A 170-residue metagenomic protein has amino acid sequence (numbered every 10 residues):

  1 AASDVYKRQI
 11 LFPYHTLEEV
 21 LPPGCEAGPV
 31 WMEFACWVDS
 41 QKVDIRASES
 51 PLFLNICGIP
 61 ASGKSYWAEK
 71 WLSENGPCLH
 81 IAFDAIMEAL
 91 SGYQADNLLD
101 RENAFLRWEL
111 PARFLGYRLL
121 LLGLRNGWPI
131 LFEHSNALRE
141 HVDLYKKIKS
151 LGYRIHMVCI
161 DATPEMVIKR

Functional and structural regions predicted by a protein language model:
A1-Y6: Short, small-residue-biased leader/transition segments that mark boundaries at the very start of proteins
P13-D44: N-terminal pre-Walker A segment at the start of P-loop NTPase domains
I56: Hydrophobic anchor at the beta1->P-loop junction of P-loop NTPases
I59-P60: The conserved Walker
G63: Conserved glycine(s) of the Walker
W67: Hydrophobic positions on the alpha1 helix immediately C-terminal to the Walker A/P-loop
L79-H80, M87-K146: Conserved nucleotide-sensing/catalytic segment adjacent to the nucleotide-binding pocket in NTP-handling enzymes
S135-R170: Replace "adjacent to P-loop NTPase cores in ATP/GTP-dependent enzymes" with "adjacent to NTP-binding cores
